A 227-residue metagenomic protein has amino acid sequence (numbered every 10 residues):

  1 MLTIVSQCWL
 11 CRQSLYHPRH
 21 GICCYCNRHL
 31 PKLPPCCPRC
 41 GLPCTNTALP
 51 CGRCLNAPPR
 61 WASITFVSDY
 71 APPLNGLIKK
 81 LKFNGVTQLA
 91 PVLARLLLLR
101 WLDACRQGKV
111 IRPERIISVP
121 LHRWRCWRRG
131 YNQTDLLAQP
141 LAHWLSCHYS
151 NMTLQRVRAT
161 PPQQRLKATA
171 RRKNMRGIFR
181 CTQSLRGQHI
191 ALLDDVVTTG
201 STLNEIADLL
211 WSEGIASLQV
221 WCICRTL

Functional and structural regions predicted by a protein language model:
M1-D194, T198-L227: Glycine-rich phosphate/pyrophosphate-handling loop used in enzymes and phosphotransfer proteins
